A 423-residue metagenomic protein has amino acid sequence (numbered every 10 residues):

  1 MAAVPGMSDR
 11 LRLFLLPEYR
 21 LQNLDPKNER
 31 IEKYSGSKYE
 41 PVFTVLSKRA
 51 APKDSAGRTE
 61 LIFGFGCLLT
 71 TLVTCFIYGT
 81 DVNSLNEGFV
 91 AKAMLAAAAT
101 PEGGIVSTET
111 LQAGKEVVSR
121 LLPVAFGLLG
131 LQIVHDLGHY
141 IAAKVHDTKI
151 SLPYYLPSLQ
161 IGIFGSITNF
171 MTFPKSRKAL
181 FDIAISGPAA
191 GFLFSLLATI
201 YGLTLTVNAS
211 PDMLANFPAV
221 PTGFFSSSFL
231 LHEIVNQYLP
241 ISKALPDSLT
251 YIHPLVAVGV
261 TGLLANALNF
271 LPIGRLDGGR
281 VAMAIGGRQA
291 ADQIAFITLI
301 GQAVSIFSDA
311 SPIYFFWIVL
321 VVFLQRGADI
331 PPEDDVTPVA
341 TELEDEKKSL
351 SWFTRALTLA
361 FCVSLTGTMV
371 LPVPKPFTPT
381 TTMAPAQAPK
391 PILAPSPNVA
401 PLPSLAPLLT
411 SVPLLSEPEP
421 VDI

Functional and structural regions predicted by a protein language model:
M1-I423: Hydrophobic transmembrane alpha-helices and their immediate loop junctions in multi-pass integral membrane proteins
